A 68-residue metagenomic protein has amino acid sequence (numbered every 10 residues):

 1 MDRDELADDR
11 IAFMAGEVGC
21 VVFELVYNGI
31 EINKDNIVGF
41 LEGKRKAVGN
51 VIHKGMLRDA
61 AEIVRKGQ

Functional and structural regions predicted by a protein language model:
M1-D2, R65-Q68: Intrinsically disordered, low-complexity and often Lys/Arg-enriched segments
M1-G29: N-terminal acidic leader/helix
D2-D4, N33, N50: Helix N-cap and loop-to-helix transition residues
G29-I30, R45: Short amphipathic alpha-helical segments enriched in hydrophobics
I30-E31, Q68: Flexible loop/turn segments at the boundaries of HEAT repeats in alpha-solenoid HEAT proteins
D35-K66: Short, charge-rich amphipathic interface segments used for partner binding and complex assembly
